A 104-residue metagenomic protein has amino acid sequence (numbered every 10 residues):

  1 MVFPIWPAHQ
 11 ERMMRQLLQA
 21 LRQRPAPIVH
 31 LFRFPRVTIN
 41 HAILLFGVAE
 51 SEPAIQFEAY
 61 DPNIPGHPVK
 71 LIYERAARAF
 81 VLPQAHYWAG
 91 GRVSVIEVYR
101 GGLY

Functional and structural regions predicted by a protein language model:
M1-N40: Conserved active-site-adjacent core of cysteine acyl-enzyme catalytic domains
R36-N40, A49-Y104: Cys-His-centered catalytic/binding microenvironment captured across papain-like cysteine peptidases and homologous
